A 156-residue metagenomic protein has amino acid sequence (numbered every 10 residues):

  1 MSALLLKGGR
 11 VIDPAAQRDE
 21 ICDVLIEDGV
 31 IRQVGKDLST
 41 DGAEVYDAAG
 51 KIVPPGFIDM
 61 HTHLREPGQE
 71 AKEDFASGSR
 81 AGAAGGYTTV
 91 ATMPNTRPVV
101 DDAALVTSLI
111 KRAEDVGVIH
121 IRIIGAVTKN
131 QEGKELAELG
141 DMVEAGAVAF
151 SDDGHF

Functional and structural regions predicted by a protein language model:
M1-P55: Histidine-rich, glycine-flanked metal-binding segment
A3-L4, A43-E44, K51-I52, I58 (+3 more regions): Structural motif
G9, V24, G29, G50 (+5 more regions): Divalent metal-coordination and catalytic microenvironments
I12, M93, D153: Conserved residues at the C-terminal ends of beta-strands
E20, T40-D41, A71-F75, A104-T107 (+1 more regions): Short, glycine/charged-enriched secondary-structure capping and boundary segments
K51-V116: Metal-associated gating/positioning segment near the N- to mid-region
T96-S108, R112-F156: Histidine/acidic-residue-rich, glycine-tolerant segments that coordinate divalent metal ions
